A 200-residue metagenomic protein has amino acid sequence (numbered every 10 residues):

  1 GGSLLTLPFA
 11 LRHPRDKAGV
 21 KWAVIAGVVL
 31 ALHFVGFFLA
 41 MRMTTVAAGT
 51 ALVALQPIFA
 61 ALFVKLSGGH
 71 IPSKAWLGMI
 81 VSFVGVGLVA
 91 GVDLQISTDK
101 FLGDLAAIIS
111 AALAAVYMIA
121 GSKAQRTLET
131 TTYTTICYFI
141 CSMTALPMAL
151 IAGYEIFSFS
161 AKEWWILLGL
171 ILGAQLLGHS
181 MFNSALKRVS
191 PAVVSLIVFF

Functional and structural regions predicted by a protein language model:
G1-L32, P57-F63, L113-A120, T135-G153 (+1 more regions): Transmembrane alpha-helices of multi-pass small-molecule transport proteins
G1-S3, V29-L30, F38-H70, S110 (+1 more regions): Specific alpha-helical transmembrane segments that line the substrate/conduction pathway and gating interfaces
L5-T6, V24, L30, L55 (+5 more regions): Hydrophobic transmembrane alpha-helices of multi-pass small-molecule transport proteins
L11-G49, V53, L88, I171-V189: Specific transmembrane alpha-helical segments of multi-pass solute transporters/efflux pumps, especially DMT/EamA
D16-K21, T50-V53, L66-L88, K100-D104 (+1 more regions): Loop-to-transmembrane alpha-helix entry segments
W22-G27, F38, T50, M79 (+5 more regions): Residue-level signature of transmembrane alpha-helical cores of multipass secondary-active transporters and flippases
R42, L88-L102, A149-L167: Membrane-interface helix termini and inter-helical loops of multi-pass transporters
G49-L55, A120-S142, L172-F200: Helix-helix packing/entry segments at the starts of transmembrane helices
